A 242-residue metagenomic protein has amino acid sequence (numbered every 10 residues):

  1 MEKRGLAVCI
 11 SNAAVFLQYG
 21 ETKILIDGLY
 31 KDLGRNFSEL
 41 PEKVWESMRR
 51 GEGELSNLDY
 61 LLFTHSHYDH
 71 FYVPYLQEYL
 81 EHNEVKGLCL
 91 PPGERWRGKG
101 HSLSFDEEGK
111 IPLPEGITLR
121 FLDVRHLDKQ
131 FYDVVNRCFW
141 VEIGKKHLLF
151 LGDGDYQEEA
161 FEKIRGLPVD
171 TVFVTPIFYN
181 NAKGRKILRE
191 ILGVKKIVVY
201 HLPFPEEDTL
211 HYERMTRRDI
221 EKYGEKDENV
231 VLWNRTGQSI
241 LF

Functional and structural regions predicted by a protein language model:
M1-L25, L29-G34, S38-E42, R218 (+2 more regions): Zn-dependent metallo-beta-lactamase
A13, D32-L33, S66-F71, E94-G98 (+5 more regions): Active-site environment of divalent metal-dependent phosphoester hydrolases
L17-G20, L113, V141-G144: Active-site beta-strand termini and strand-to-loop segments that position acidic
T22-L62, P74-E78, K129, D155-L167: Pre-active-site segment of Zn-dependent metallo-hydrolases
L25-D27, N57-D69, L88-P92, L149-G154 (+4 more regions): Active-site neighborhood of phospho(di)ester-bond hydrolases with catalytic His/Asp-centered motifs
M48-I111: Active-site HxH/HxHxD metal-binding segment of metal-dependent hydrolases
K99-I117, K163, K186-F242: Binuclear metal-ion centers of metallo-dependent hydrolases, dominated by the metallo-beta-lactamase
L127-I191: Active-site-proximal loop/helix segments of hydrolase catalytic cores
